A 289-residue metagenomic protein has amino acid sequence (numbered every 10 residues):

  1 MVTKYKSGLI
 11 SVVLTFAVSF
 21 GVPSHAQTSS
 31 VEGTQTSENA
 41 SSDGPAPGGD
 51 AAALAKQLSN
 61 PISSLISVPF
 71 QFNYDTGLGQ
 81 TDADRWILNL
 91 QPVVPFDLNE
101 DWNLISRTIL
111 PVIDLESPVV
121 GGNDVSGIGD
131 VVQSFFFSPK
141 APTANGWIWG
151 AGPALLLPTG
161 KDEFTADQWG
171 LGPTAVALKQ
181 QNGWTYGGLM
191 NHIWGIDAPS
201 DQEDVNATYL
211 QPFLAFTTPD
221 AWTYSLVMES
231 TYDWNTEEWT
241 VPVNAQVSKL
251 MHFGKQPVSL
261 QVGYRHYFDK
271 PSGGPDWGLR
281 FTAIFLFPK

Functional and structural regions predicted by a protein language model:
M1-K6: N-terminal secretory signal peptides that target proteins for export/translocation
I10-S19: Bacterial N-terminal signal peptides
V22-A26: Sec/Tat signal peptide C-region and signal peptidase I cleavage site
T28-K289: Transmembrane beta-barrel domains of Gram-negative outer membranes and organellar outer membranes
